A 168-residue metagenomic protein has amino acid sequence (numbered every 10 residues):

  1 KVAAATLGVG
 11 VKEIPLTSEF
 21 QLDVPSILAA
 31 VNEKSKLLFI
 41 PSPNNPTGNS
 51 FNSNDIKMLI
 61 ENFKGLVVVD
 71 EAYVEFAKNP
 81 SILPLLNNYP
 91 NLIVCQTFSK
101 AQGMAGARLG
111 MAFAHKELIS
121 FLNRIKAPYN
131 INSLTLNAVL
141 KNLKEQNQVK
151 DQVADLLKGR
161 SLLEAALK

Functional and structural regions predicted by a protein language model:
K1-I40: PLP-dependent aminotransferase-like
L16-S18, S42, T97, K116: Active-site donor-binding loop signature of nucleotide-sugar glycosyltransferases
Q21-E33, P46-V67, E71-A101: Active-site pre-lysine segment of PLP-dependent enzymes
S26, A30, L37, D55-M58 (+6 more regions): Alpha-helical elements of Rossmann-like donor-binding domains used by nucleotide-donor carbohydrate transfer enzymes
L37-P41, V68, M111-F113: Structural motif
N91-K168: PLP-dependent aminotransferase class I/II
